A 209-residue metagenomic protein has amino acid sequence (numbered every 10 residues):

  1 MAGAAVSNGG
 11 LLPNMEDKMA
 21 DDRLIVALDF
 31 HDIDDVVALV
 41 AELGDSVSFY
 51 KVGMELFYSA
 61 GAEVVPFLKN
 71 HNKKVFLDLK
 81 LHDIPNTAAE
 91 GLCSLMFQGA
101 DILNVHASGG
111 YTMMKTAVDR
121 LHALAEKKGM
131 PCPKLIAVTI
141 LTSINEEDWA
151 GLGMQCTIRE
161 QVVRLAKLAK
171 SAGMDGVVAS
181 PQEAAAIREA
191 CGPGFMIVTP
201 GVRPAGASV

Functional and structural regions predicted by a protein language model:
M1-M15: N-terminal amphipathic/basic-hydrophobic helices that include classical n-h-c signal peptides and signal-anchor
D17-E42, S46, H122: N-terminal glycine-rich anion-binding loop in soluble enzyme alpha/beta folds
D21, T87-G91, Q98-A172, E183 (+2 more regions): Conserved anion-binding
L24-L28, Y50-V52, V75-L79, V105 (+3 more regions): Hydrophobic faces of well-ordered beta-strands that scaffold small-molecule active sites in alpha/beta enzyme cores
D35, A60, T112-T116, A186-I187: Phosphate- and divalent-cation-binding pockets in alpha/beta enzyme and binding domains that engage nucleotide-derived
E42-L43, L68, S94-L95, A169 (+1 more regions): Generic structural signal for hydrophobic
G44-S48, N72-K73, M96-D101, G173-D175 (+1 more regions): Glycine-enriched alpha-helix->loop->beta-strand junction motifs that scaffold or abut catalytic
K51-I102, H106: Metabolite-binding pocket within alpha/beta catalytic cores that recognizes anionic/polar moieties
